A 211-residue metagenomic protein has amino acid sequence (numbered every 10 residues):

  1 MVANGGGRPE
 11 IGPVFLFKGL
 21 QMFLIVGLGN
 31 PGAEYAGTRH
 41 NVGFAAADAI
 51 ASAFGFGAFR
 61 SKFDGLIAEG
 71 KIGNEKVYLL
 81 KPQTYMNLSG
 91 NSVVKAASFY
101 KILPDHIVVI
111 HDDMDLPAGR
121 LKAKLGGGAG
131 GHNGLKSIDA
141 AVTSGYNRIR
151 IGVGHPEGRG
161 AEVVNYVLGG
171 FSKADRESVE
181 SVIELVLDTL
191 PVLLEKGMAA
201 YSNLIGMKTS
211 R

Functional and structural regions predicted by a protein language model:
E10-G126, K136-I149, P156-E162, G169 (+1 more regions): Nucleotide and nucleotide-moiety/phosphate-recognizing core
A129: Conserved TIR/SEFIR loop-to-helix hotspot centered on a Trp-containing motif with a nearby acidic residue
